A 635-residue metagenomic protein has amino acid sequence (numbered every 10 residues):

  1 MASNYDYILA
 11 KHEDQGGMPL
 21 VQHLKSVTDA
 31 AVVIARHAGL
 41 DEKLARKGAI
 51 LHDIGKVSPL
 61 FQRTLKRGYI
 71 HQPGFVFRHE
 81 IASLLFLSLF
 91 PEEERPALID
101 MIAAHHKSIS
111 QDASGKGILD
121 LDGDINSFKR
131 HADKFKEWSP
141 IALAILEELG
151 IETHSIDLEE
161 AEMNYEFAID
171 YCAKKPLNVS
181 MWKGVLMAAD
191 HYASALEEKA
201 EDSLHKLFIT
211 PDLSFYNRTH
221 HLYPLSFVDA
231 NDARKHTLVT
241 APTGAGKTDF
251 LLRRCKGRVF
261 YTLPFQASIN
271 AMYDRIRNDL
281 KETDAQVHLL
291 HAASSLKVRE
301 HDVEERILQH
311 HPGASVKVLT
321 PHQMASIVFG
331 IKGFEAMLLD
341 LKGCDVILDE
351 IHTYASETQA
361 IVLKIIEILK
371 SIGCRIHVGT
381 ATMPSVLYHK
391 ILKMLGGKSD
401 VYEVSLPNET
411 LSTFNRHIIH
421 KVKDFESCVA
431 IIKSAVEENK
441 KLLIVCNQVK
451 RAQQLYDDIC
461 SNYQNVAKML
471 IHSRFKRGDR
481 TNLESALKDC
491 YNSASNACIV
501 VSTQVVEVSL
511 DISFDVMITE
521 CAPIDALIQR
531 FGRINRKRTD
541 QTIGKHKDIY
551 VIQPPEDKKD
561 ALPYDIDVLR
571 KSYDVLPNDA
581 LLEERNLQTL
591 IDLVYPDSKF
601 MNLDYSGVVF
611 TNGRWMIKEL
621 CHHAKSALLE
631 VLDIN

Functional and structural regions predicted by a protein language model:
A2-G16, L20-L207: Accessory nucleic-acid engagement/destabilization modules that flank
A233-R254: Walker A/P-loop
G257-L280, H291-S294, S385-Y388: Conserved Walker A/P-loop ATP-binding site and its immediately adjacent core in helicase/helicase-like ATPase domains
A285-G330: Inter-Walker segment of RecA-like/P-loop motor cores
L289-E300, V449-K450, M469-N482, T503-V505: Conserved helicase motor
F334-S371: SF2 helicase catalytic motif II
S385-A435: Interdomain hinge/linker at the junction between the two RecA-like core domains of SF2 helicases
Y388, A430, E437, K441 (+4 more regions): C-terminal helicase lobe and adjacent C-terminal extensions/tails of nucleic-acid helicase motors
